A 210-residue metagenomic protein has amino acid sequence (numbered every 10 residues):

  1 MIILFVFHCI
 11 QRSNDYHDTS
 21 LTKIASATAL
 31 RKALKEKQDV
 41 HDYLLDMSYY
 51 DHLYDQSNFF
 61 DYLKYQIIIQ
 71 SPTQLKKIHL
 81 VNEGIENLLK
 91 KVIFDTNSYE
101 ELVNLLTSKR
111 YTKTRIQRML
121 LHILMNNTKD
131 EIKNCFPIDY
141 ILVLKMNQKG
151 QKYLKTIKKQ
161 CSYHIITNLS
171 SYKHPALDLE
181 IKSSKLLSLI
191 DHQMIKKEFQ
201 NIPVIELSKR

Functional and structural regions predicted by a protein language model:
M1-R210: Active-site cores that bind ATP or allylic diphosphates and position pyrophosphate for catalysis
